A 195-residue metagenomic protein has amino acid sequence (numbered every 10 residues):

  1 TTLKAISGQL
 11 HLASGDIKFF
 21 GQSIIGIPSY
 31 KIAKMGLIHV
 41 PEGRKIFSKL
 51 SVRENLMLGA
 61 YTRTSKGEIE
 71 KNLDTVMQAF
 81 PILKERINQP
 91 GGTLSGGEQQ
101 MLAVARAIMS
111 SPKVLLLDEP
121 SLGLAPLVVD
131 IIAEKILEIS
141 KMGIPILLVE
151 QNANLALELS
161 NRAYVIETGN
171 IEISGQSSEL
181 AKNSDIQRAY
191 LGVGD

Functional and structural regions predicted by a protein language model:
T1-D195: Glycine-rich phosphate-binding loops of nucleotide-dependent enzymes
